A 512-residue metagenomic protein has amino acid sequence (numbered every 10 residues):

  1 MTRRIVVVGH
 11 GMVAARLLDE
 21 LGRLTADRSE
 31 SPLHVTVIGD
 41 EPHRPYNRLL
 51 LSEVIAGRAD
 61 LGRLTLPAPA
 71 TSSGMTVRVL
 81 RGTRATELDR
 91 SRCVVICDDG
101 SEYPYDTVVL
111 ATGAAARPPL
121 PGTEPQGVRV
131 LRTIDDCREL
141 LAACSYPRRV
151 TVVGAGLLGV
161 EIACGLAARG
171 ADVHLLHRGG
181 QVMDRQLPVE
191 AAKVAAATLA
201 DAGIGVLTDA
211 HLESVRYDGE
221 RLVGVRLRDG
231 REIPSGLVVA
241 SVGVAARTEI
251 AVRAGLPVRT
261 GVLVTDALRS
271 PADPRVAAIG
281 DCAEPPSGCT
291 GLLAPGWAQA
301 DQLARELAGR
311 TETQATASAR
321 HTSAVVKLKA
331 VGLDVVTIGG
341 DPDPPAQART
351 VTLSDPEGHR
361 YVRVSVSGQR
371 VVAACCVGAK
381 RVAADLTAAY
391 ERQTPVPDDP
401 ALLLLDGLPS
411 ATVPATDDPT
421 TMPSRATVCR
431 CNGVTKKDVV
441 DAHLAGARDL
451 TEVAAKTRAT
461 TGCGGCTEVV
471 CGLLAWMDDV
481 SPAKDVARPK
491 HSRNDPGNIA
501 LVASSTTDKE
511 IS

Functional and structural regions predicted by a protein language model:
M1-R78, G165-Q186: Beta1-alpha1 glycine-rich phosphate/pyrophosphate-binding loop at the start of Rossmann-like nucleotide-binding domains
M1-V6, L66-R149, R226-R228, E232 (+3 more regions): FAD-binding core/adjacent interface of flavoenzyme oxidoreductases
T2-R4, V13, C282-A384, V413-G433 (+3 more regions): Mid-to-C-terminal Rossmann-like scaffold of FAD/NAD(P)H-dependent oxidoreductases
G9-M12, R132, V153-G156: Glycine-rich Rossmann-fold phosphate-binding loop(s) that bind the pyrophosphate of adenine dinucleotide cofactors
H34, R78-C97, Y103, R169-D266: A Rossmann-like FAD-binding core segment of flavoenzymes
E124-P147, Y217-R226, R231-A298, P395 (+1 more regions): FAD-site-proximal beta/loop scaffold in flavoenzymes
E139-L187, L222: Rossmann-like NAD(P)H-binding beta-loop-alpha module
V371, A379-G446, K456-T460, V469-S512: Helix-rich C-terminal "cap"/substrate-channel and partner-interaction subdomain that packs against the flavin-binding
